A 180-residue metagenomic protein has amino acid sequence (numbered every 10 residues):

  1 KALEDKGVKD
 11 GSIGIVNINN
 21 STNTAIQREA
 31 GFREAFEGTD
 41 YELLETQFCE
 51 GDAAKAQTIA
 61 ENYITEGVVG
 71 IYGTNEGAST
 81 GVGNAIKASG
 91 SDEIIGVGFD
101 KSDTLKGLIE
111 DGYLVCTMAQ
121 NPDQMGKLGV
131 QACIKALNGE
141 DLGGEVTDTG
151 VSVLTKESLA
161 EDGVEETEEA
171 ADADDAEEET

Functional and structural regions predicted by a protein language model:
K1, T46, D111-D123: Short beta-strand elements at the ligand-binding edges of bilobed clamshell
K1-D10, A56-Q57, K101-L105, Q120-N138: Hydrophobic alpha-helical segments within soluble ligand-binding/sensing domains
G11-V16, E45-T46, G70-G73, I95-F99 (+1 more regions): Structural recognition of the beta-strand scaffold that forms the well-ordered cores of secreted hydrolase catalytic
S12, V16-N20, T24, A35 (+1 more regions): Hinge/cleft segment of the Venus flytrap/periplasmic-binding protein
S12-N17, R33-A53: Short beta-strand elements in bilobed, periplasmic/extracellular small-molecule ligand-binding domains
S21-A25, C49, A53, I71-N75 (+1 more regions): Solvent-exposed, acidic/flexible segments
N23-E42, G81, A85, M125: Short, solvent-exposed amphipathic alpha-helices that sit in or adjacent to ligand/effector-binding or catalytic
F32, E50-L108: Hydrophobic alpha-helical
